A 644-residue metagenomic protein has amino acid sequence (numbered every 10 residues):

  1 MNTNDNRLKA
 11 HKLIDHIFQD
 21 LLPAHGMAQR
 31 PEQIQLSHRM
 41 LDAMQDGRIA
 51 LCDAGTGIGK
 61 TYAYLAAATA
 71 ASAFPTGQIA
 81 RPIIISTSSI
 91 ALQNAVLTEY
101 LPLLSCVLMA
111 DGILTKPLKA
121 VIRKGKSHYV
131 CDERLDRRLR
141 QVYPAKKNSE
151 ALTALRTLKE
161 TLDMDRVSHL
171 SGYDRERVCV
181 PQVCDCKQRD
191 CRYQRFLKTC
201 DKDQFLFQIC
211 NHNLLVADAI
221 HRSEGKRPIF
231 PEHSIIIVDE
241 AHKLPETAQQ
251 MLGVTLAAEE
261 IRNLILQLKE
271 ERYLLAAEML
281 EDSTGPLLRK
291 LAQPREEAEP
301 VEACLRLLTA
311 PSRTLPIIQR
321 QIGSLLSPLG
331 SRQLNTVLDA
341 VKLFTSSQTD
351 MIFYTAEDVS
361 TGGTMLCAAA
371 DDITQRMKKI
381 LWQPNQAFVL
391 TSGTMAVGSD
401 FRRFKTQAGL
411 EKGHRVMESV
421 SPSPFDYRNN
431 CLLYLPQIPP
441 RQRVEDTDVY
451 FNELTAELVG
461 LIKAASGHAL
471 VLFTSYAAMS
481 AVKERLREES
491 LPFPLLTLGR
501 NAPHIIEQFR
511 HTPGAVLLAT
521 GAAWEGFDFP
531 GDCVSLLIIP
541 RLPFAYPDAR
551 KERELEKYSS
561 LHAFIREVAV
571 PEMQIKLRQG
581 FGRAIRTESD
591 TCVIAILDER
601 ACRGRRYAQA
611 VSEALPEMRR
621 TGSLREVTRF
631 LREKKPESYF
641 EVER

Functional and structural regions predicted by a protein language model:
N2-P23, A28, P75-Q208, H212-N213 (+2 more regions): A substrate-engagement module of RecA-like helicase motors
L41-D42, T61-Q78, E99-L103: Walker A/P-loop NTP-binding motif
D46-A66: Walker A/P-loop
Y64, A70, A91-N94, T98-P102 (+3 more regions): Signature of the SF2 helicase/ATPase Hel1-core->accessory helical subdomain module
V180-L206, A219-R227, I317-P439, Y450 (+3 more regions): A contiguous, basic/glycine-rich beta-loop/short-helix subdomain that forms a polymer-engagement track
K379, P439-V471: Conserved interdomain hinge at the start of the Helicase C-terminal
P436-V449, N501-C602: Conserved RecA-like P-loop NTPase helicase motor core
F473-G499: Conserved helicase motor "Helicase C" RecA-like lobe of SF1/SF2 P-loop NTPases
